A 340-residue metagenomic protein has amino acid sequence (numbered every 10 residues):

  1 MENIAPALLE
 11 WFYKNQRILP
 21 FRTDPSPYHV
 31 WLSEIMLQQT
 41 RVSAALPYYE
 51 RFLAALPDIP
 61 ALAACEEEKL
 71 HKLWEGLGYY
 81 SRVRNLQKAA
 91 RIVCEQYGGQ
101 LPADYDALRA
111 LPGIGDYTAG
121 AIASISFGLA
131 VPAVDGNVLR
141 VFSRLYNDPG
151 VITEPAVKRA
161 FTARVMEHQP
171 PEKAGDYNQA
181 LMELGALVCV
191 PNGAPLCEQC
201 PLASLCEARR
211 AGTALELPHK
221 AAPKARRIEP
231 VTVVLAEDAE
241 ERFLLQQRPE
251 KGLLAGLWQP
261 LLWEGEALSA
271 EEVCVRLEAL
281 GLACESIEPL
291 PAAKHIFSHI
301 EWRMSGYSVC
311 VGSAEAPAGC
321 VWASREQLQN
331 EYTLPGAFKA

Functional and structural regions predicted by a protein language model:
M1-I18, T23, A186-A340: Intrinsically disordered, low-complexity, charged terminal extensions of DNA damage-control enzymes
E2-E198, L202-A211, L215, A283: Catalytic cores of DNA base-excision repair glycosylases
